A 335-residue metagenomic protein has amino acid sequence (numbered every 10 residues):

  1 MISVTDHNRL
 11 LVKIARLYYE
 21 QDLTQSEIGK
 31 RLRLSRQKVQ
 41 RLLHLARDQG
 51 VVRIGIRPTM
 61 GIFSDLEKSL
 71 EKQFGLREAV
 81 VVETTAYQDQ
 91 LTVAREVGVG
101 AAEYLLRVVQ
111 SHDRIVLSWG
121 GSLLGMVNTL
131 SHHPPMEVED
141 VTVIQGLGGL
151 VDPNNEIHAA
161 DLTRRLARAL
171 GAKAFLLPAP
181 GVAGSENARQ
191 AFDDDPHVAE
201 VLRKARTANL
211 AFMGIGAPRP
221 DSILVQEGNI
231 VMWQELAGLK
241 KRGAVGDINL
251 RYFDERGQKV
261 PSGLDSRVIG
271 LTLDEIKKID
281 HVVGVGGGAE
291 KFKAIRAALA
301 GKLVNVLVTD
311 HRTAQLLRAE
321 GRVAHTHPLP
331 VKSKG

Functional and structural regions predicted by a protein language model:
I2, H44-R114, N128-V138, V151-H158 (+1 more regions): HTH-adjacent hinge/linker in prokaryotic transcriptional regulators
I2-A15, Y19-I28, R33, K38-H44 (+2 more regions): Conserved phosphate- and dinucleotide-binding cores of soluble alpha/beta proteins, encompassing both enzyme active
R77-V80, T142, K173-F175, N249: Conserved beta-strand segments of alpha/beta enzyme cores
E83, L117-S122, G287, H311: Glycine-rich beta-strand-to-loop/alpha-helix junction loops that act as flexible
R114, S118-L123, D161-L166: A generic, well-ordered mixed alpha/beta core segment in the N-terminal half of proteins
S122-M136, I223-Q234: Short Gly/Thr/Asp-enriched flexible loops that form oxyanion-binding sites at enzyme active sites
P135-V141, G301-K302: Conserved S-adenosyl-L-methionine
T142-G149: Catalytic or ion-translocation cores adjacent to nucleophile or general acid/base/metal-coordination motifs in diverse
